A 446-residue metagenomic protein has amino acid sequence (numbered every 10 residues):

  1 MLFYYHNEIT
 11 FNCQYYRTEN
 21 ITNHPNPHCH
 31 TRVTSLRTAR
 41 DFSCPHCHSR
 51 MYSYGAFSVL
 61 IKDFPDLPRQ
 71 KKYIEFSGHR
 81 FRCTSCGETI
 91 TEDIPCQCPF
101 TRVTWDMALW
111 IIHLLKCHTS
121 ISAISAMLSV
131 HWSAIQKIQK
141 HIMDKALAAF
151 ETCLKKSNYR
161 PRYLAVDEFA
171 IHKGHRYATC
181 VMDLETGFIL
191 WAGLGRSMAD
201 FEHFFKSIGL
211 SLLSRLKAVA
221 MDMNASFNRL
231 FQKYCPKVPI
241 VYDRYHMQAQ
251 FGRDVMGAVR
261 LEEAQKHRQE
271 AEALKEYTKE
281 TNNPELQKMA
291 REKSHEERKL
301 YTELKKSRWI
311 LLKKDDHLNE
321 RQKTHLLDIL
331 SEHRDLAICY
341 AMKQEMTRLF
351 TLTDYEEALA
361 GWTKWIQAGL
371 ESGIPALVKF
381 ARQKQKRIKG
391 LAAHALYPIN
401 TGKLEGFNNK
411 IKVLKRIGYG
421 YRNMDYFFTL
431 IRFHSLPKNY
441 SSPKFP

Functional and structural regions predicted by a protein language model:
M1-E88, E92-I94: Short, conserved DNA-binding cores of transcription-related domains
T31, C83, I124, L164-F169 (+4 more regions): Short, conserved catalytic/metal-binding motifs centered on acidic residues
R37, D41, H46, Y52 (+6 more regions): Acidic/histidine-rich catalytic cores and adjacent linkers of DNA breakage/strand-transfer/modification proteins
Q97-F169: Electropositive nucleic-acid engagement tracts
H131, I142-A146, M223, A258 (+1 more regions): The DNA-recognition helices of helix-turn-helix-type DNA-binding domains
K137-A218, M223-L230, K237: RNase H-like nuclease fold core
P236-R253: Inter-helix linker motif
G252-A264: Short, surface-exposed amphipathic charged segments that create phosphate/polyanion-binding patches used for binding
